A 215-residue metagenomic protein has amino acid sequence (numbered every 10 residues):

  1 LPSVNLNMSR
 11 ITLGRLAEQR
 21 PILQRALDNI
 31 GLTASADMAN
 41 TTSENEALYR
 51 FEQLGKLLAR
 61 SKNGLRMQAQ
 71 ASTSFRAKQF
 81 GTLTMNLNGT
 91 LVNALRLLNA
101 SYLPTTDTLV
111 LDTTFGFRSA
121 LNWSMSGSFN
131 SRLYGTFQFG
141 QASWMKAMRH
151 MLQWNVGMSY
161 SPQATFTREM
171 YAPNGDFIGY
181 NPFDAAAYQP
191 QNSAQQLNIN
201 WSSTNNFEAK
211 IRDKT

Functional and structural regions predicted by a protein language model:
L1-T215: Outer-membrane beta-barrel proteins and related beta-barrel translocases across Gram-negative bacteria
